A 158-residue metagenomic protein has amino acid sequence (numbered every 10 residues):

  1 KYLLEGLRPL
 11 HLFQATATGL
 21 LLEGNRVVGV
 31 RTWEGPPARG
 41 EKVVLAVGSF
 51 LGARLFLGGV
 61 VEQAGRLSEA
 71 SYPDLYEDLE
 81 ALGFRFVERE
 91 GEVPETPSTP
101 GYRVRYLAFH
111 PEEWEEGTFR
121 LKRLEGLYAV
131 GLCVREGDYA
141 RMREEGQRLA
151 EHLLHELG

Functional and structural regions predicted by a protein language model:
K1-G158: Residues forming the flavin
